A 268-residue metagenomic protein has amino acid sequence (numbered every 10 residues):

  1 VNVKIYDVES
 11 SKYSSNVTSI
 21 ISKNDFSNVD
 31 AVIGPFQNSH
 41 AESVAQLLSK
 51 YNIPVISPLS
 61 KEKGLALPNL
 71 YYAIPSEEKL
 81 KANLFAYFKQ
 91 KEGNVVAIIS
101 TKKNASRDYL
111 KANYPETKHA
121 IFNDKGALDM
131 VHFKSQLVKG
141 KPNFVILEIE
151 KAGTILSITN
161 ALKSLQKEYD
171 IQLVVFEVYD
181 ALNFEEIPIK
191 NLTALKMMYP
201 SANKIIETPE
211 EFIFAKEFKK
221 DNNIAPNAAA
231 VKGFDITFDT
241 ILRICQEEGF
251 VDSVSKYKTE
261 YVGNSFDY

Functional and structural regions predicted by a protein language model:
V1-Y268: Extracytosolic ligand-binding ectodomains
